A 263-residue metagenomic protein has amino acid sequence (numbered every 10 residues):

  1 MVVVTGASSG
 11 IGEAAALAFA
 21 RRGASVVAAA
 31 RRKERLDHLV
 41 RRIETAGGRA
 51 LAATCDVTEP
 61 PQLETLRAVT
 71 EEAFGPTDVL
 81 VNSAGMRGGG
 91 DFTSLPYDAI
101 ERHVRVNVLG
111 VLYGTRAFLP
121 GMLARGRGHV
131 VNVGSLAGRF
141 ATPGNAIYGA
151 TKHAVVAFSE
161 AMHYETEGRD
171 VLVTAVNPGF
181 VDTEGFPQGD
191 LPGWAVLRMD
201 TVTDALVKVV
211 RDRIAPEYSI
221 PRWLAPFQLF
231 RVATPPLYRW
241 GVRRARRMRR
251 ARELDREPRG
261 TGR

Functional and structural regions predicted by a protein language model:
S8-S9: Conserved glycine-rich cofactor-binding loop
A24-L39: Conserved glycine-rich Rossmann-like NAD(P)H-binding loop of the short-chain dehydrogenase/reductase
K33, T54-T65, Y97: The beta1-alpha1 cofactor-binding region of Rossmann-like NAD(H)/NADP(H)-dependent oxidoreductases
D91-F92, P96-E101: Substrate-binding pocket helix/loop in short-chain dehydrogenase/reductase
T115, T151: Active-site helix of classical SDR
S135: Residue(s) in the substrate-gating loop at a strand-loop-helix junction that position the organic substrate next
G168, A175, L191-F227: C-terminal helical subdomain
